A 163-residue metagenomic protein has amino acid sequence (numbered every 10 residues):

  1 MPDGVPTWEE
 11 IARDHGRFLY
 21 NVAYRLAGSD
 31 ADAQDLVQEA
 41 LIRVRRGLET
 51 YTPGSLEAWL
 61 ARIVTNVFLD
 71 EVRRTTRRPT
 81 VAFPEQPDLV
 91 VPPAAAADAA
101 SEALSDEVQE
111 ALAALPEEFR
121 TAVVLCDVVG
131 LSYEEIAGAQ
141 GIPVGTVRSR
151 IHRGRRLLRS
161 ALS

Functional and structural regions predicted by a protein language model:
M1-N21, A31-Q34, R120: A short, charge-rich alpha-helical start-of-domain segment used by transcription regulators
P2, E39-L56, R74-T76: Sigma70-family region 2
I11, H15, L19, A40 (+2 more regions): Residue-level preference for hydrophobic side chains embedded in well-ordered alpha helices
Y20, D30-G47, L131: Conserved RNAP core-binding helix
R62-F83, S101, R153: Arg/Lys-rich amphipathic alpha helix in sigma70-family domain 2
R73, R155-S163: Short, Lys/Arg-enriched C-terminal cap helix and immediately downstream tail that follows
R78-S105, S132: Internal acidic/polar
A113, E117-T121, L125, V129-T146 (+1 more regions): Helix-turn-helix DNA-binding module
